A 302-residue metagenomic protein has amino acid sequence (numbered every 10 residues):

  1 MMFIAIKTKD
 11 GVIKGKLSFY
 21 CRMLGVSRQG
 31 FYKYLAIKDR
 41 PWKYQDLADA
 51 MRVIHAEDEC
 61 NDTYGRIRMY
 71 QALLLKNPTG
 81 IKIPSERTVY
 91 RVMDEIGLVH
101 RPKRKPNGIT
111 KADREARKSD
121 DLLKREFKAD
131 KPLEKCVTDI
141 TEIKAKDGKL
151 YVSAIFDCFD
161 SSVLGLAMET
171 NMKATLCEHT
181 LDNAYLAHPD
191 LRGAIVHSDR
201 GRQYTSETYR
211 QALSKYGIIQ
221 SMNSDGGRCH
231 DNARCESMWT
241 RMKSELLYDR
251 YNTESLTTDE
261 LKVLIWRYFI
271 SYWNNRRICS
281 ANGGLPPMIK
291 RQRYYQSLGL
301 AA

Functional and structural regions predicted by a protein language model:
M1-K14, R52-E59: Short, amphipathic alpha-helical "recognition" segments used to contact nucleic acids or chromatin
I13-L17, A145-Y151: Short, flexible loop/turn motifs enriched in small residues
C21, R28-K131, C229, P286-Q296: Basic, flexible linker segments flanking DNA-binding modules in nucleic acid-interacting mobile-element proteins
P102-G108, V196-R200, S214-R234, Y248-L256 (+1 more regions): RNase H-like polynucleotidyl transferase catalytic core
A112, S198-R200, S206-R210, M222-S244 (+2 more regions): RNase H-like two-metal-ion nuclease catalytic core shared by retroviral integrases and related mobile-element nucleases
L123, E134-I143: Two-metal-ion RNase H-like nuclease active-site motif
K144, G148, L166-P189: Active-site beta-loop-alpha junctions of metal-dependent nucleic acid enzymes, especially the RNase H-like/DDE
S214-Y216, T240-A302: C-terminal domain-tail junction helix/linker
